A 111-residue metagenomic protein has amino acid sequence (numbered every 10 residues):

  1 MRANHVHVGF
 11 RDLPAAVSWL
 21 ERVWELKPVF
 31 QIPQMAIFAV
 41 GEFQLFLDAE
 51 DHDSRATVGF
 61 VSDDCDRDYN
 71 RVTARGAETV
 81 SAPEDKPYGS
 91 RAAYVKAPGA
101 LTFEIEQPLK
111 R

Functional and structural regions predicted by a protein language model:
M1-R2, E50-R55, P87: Short glycine-enriched loop/turn motifs at secondary-structure junctions
M1-V17, Q44, A56-V58, L109-R111: N-terminal beta-strand motif that seeds the catalytic metal site of vicinal oxygen chelate
L13, C65-D66: Residues at or immediately preceding the N-termini of alpha-helices
A16-E21, V72, A100: Conserved active-site tyrosine of GNAT-family acetyltransferases
W24-F30, E78-A82: Short secondary-structure junctions
L26-A56, T102-P108: Conserved short beta-strand elements that form part of the metal-binding/catalytic scaffold of enzyme active sites
T73-R111: Vicinal oxygen chelate
